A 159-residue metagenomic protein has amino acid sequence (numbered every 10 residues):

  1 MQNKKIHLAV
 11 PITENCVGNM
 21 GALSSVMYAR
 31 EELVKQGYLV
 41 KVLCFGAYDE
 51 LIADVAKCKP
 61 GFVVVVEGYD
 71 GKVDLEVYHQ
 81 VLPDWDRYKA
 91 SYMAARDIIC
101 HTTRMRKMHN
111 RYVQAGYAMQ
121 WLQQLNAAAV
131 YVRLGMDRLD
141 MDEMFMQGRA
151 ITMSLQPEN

Functional and structural regions predicted by a protein language model:
M1-N3, Q36: N-terminal secretory targeting signals
N3-N19: Short glycine-rich His-centered loop
E14-N159: Active-site-proximal helix/loop segments of hydrolytic enzymes
